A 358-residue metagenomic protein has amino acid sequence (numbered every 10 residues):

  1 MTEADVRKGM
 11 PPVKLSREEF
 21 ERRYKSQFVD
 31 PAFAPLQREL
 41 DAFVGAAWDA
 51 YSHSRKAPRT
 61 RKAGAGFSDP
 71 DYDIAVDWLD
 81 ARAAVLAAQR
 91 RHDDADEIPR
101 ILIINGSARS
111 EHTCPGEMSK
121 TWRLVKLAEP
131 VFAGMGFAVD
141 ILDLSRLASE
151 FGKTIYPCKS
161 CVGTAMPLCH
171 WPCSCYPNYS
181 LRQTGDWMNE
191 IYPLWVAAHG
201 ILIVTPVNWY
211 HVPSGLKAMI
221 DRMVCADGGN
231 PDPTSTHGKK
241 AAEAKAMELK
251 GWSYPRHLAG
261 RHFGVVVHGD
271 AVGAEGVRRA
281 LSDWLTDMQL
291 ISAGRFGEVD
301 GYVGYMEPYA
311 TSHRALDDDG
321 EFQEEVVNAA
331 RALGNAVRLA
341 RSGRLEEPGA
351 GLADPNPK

Functional and structural regions predicted by a protein language model:
M1-P99, G106, W122, K126 (+2 more regions): Glycine-rich phosphate/pyrophosphate-binding loop and the adjoining helix
D5-S54, D77-A84, Q89, S174-M288: Helix-loop-strand module that forms the ligand-binding subsite of alpha/beta enzymes
P99-M118: Short glycine-rich His-centered loop
I104-G106, L142, V266: Short hydrophobic segments within beta-strands
A108-R109, R146, D270: Short, glycine/serine-rich, charged loops/turns that create anion-binding and catalytic segments at active sites
L124-F137: A short, Lys/Arg-enriched amphipathic alpha-helix followed by its capping loop at the start of a domain
M135-A148: A short beta-strand-loop structural module common to alpha/beta enzyme folds
S145-C175: Charged, often glycine-rich, active-site loop that binds/positions anionic groups
